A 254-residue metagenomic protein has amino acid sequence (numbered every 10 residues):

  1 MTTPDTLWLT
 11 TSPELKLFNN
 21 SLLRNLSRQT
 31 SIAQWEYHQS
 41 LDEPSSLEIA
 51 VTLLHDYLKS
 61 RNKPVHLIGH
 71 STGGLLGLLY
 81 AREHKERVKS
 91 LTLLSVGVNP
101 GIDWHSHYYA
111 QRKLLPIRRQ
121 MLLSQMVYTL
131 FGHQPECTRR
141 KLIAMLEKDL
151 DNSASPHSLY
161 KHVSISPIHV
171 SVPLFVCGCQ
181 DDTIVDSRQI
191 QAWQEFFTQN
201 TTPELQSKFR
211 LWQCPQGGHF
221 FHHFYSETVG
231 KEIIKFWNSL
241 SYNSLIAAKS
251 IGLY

Functional and structural regions predicted by a protein language model:
M1-D42: Conserved HGGG/HGGXW glycine-rich cap/lid loop of the alpha/beta-hydrolase fold
S27, S31-A33, E48-V65: Conserved acidic catalytic loop of the alpha/beta-hydrolase fold
P44, L211-K231: Catalytic histidine-centered segment of alpha/beta-hydrolase-like enzymes
I68-G77: Gly/Ala-rich beta-loop-alpha elbow adjacent to hydrolase catalytic centers
R82-R118: Flexible "cap/lid" loop of the alpha/beta hydrolase fold
I102-W104, R119-I168: Conserved alpha/beta-hydrolase catalytic His-Asp/Glu region
V170, V176-G178, D182: Short beta-strand/loop motif that positions the catalytic acidic residue of the alpha/beta-hydrolase fold
T183-A192: Conserved alpha/beta-hydrolase "acid-adjacent" motif
